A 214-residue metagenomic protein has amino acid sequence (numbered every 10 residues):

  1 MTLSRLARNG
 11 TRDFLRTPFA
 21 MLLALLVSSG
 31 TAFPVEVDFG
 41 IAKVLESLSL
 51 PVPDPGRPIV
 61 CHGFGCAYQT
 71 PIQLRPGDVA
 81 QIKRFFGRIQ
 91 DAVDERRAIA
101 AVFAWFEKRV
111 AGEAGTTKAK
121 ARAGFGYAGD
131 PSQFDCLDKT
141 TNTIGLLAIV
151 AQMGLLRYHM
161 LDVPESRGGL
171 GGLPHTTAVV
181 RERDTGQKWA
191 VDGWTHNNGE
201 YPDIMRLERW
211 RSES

Functional and structural regions predicted by a protein language model:
L3-F19: Bacterial N-terminal signal peptides that target proteins for export
P18-S29: Bacterial N-terminal signal peptides
A32-P34: Boundary at the C-terminal end of the N-terminal hydrophobic targeting segment
E36-P71: Basic/polar, acidic-poor N-terminal "presequence/leader" segments that form or can form short amphipathic helices
H62-D91, A119-G129: Acidic/histidine-rich, surface-exposed loop or edge segments in extracytoplasmic proteins
A98-H159: Mid-length scaffold segments of soluble, non-membrane domains
A148-W210: Hydrophobic/aromatic-rich core segments of domains that either
E213-S214: Short, solvent-exposed mixed-charge patches
